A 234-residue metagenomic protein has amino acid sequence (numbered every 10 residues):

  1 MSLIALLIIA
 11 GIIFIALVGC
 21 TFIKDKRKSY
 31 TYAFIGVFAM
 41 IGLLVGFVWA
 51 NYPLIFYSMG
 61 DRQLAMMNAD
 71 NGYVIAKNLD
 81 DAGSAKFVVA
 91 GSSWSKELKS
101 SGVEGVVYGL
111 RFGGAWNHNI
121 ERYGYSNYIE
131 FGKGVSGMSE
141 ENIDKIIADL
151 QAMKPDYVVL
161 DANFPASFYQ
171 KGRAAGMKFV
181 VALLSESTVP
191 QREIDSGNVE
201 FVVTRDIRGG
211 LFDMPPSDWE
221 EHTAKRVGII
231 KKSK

Functional and structural regions predicted by a protein language model:
M1-T21: Membrane-embedded alpha-helical segments of integral membrane proteins
I23-Y32: Membrane-interface helix-boundary motifs at transmembrane edges
F34-F47: Hydrophobic membrane-insertion alpha-helices, especially the h-region of bacterial N-terminal signal peptides
Q63-F87, V189-I194, E200-K234: Hydrophobic alpha-helical segments within soluble ligand-binding/sensing domains
V88-G91, A152-F164, F179-S185, T204-R205: Periplasmic-binding protein-like
L110-G137: Short beta-strand elements in bilobed, periplasmic/extracellular small-molecule ligand-binding domains
S139-P155, S167-R173: Short, well-structured alpha-helical segments in soluble
R173-N198: Venus flytrap/periplasmic-binding-protein-like
